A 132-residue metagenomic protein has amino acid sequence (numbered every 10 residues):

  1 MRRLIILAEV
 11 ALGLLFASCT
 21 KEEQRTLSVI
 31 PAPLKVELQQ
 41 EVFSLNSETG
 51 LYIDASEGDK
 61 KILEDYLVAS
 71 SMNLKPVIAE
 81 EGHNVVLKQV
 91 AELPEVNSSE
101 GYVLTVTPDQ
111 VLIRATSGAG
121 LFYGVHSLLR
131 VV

Functional and structural regions predicted by a protein language model:
M1-S28: Bacterial Sec-dependent N-terminal signal peptides
C19-V132: Acidic, contiguous N-terminal accessory segments
